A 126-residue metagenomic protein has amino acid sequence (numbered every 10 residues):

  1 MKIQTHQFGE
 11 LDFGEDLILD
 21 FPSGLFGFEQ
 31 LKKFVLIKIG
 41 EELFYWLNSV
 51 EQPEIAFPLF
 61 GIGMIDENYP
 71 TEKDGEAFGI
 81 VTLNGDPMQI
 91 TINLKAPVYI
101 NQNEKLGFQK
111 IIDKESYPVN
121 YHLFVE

Functional and structural regions predicted by a protein language model:
M1-E67, L83-E126: Long, compositionally biased stretches
N68-G75: Short beta-strand-centered segments at strand-helix junctions
G75-E76, K95: Short coil/turn connectors at secondary-structure junctions
F78-I80: Short, solvent-exposed interaction modules
